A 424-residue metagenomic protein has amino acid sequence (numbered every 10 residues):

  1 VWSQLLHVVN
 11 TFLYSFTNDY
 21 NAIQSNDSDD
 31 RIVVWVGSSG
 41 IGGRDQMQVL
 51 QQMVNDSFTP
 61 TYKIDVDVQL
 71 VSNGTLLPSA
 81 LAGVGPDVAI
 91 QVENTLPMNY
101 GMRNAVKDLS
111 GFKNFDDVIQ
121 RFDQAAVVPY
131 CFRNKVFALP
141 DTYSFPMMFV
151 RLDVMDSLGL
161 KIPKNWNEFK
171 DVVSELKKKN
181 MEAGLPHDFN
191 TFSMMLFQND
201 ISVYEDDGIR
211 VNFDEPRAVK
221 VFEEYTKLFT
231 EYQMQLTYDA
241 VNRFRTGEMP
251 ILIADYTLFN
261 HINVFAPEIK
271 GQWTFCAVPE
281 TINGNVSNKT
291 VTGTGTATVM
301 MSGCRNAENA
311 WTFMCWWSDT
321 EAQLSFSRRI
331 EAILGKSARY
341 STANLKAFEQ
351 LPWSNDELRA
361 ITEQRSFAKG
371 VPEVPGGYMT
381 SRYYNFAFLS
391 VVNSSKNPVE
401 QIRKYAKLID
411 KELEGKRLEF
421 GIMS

Functional and structural regions predicted by a protein language model:
V1-L96, S395, V399-S424: Conserved N-terminal structural module of periplasmic/extracytoplasmic solute-binding proteins
F16, Y20-Q24, N94-M147, L152 (+5 more regions): Hinge/lid segment of periplasmic solute-binding proteins
S72, Q91-T95, D188, A254-I262 (+1 more regions): Beta->alpha turn/N-cap motifs
G74-V88, R103, V154-M155, D171-L176 (+3 more regions): Short helices/loops that flank or line small-molecule/ion binding pockets
F132-F137, D141, P146, N167-V219 (+1 more regions): Extracytoplasmic/periplasmic solute-binding protein
G208-T237, V278: Glycine-centered hinge/linker elements that transmit conformational signals in sensory and ligand-binding systems
A266-R339, S366-K369, F386-L389: Extracytoplasmic/periplasmic substrate-recognition and gating elements
V278, R328-F386, S390, L418-S424: Long, aromatic- and glycine/proline-rich binding clefts that accommodate carbohydrate-like moieties
